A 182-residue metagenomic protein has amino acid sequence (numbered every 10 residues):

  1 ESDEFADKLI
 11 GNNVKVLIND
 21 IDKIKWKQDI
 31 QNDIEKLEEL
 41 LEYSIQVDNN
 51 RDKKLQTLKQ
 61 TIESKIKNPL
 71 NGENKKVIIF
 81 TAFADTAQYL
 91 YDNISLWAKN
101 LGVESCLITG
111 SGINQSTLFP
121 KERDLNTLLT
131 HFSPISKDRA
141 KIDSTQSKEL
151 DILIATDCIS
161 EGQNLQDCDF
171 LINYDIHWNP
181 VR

Functional and structural regions predicted by a protein language model:
E1-E149: Conserved Helicase C-terminal RecA-like lobe
K53-K54, D124, I154-D157, R182: Short secondary-structure boundary/capping elements
N71-K76, L165-L171: Short, surface-exposed connector motifs at secondary-structure boundaries
I78-F80, I152-I154, I172: Structural motif
A82-F83, T156-D157, Y174-I176: Residues immediately flanking
A140-S147, I154-C168: SF2 helicase motor core recognition
S160, D167-R182: Signature of the SF2 helicase/ATPase Hel1-core->accessory helical subdomain module
